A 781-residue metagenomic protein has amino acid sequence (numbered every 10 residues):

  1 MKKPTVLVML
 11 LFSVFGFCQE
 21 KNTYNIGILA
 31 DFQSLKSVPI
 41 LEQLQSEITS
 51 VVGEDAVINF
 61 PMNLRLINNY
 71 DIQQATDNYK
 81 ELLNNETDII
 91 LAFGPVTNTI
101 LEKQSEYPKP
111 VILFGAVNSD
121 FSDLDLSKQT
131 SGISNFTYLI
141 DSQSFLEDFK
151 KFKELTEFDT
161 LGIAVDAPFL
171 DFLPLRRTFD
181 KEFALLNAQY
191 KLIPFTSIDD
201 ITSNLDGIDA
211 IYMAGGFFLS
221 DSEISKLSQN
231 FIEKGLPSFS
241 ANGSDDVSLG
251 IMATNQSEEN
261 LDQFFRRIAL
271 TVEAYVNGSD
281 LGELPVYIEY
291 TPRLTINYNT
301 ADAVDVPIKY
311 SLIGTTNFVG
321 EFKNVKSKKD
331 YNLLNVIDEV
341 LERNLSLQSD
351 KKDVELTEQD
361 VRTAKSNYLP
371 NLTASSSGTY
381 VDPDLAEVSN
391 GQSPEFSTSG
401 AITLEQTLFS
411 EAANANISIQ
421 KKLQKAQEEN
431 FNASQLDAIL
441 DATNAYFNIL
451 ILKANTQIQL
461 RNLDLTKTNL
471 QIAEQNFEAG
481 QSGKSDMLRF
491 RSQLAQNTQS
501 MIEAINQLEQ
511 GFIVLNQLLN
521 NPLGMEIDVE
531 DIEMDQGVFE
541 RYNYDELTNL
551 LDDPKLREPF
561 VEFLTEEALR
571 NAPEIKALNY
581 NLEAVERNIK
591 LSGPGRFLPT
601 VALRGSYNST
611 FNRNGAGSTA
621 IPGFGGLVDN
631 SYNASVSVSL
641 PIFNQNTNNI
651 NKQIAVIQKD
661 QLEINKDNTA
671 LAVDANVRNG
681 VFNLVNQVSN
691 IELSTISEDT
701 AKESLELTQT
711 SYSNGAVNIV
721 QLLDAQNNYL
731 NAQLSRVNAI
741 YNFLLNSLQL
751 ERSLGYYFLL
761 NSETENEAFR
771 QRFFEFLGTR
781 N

Functional and structural regions predicted by a protein language model:
M1-T23: Bacterial Sec-dependent N-terminal signal peptides
Q19-K328: Short hydrophobic alpha-helices and adjacent helix-cap/hinge residues
V272, V340-L408, T565-N644, A675 (+3 more regions): A small-residue-enriched
D305, F477-Q481, Y712-A716, S753-F758: A short glycine-centered flexible hinge/capping loop motif at secondary-structure junctions
G320-L369, P383, L523, D535-E583 (+4 more regions): Bacterial Sec-pathway N-terminal export signals of envelope proteins
Q348-K352, K365, L408-Q435, S485 (+4 more regions): Sec/SRP-type N-terminal targeting helices
D437-E567, N683, Q687, N728-Y729: Periplasmic alpha-helical coiled-coil/stalk elements that build and connect Gram-negative outer-membrane
I513-D531, S735-N781: Acidic, low-complexity, intrinsically disordered peripheral segments
